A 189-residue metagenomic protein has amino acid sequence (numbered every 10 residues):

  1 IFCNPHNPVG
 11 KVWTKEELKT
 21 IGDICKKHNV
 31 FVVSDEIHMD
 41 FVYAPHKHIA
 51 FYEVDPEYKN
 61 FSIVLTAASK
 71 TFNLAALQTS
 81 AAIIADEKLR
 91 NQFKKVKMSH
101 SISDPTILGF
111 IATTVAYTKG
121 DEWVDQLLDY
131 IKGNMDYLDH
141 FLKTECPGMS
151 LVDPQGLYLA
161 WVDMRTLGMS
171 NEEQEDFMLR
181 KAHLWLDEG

Functional and structural regions predicted by a protein language model:
I1-G189: PLP-dependent class I/II
